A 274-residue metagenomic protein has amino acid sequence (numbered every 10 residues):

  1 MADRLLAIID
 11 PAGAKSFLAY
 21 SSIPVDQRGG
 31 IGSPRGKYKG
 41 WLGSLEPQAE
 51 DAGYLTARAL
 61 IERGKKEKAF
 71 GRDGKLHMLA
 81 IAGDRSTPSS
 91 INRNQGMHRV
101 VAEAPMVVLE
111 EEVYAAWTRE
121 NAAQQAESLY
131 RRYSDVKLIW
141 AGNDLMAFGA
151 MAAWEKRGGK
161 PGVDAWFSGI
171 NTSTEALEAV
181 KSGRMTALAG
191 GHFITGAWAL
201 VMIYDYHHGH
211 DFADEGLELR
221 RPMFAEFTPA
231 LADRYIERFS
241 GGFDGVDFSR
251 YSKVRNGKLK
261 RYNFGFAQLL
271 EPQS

Functional and structural regions predicted by a protein language model:
M1-A14, M97, V108-E178: Hydrophobic alpha-helical
A7-D51, G74, A176-L177: Flexible loop/hinge segments that line or gate small-molecule binding clefts
I8-K15, A59-E67, V100-A104, S128-R132 (+4 more regions): Structured segments of extracytoplasmic/periplasmic soluble domains in secreted or envelope-associated proteins
S22, S44-L55, A80-R99, V107-S128 (+3 more regions): Hinge/beta->alpha junction and helix N-cap segments in small-molecule ligand-binding domains
K37, G43-K75, A122, T172 (+2 more regions): Hydrophobic alpha-helical segments within soluble ligand-binding/sensing domains
L42, K137-L138, T186: Conserved acidic residues
L76-H77, I81-R85, W198-S274: Hinge/cleft segment of the Venus flytrap/periplasmic-binding protein
D164-A225: Active-site/pore-lining binding-face segments in mid-to-C-terminal subdomains
